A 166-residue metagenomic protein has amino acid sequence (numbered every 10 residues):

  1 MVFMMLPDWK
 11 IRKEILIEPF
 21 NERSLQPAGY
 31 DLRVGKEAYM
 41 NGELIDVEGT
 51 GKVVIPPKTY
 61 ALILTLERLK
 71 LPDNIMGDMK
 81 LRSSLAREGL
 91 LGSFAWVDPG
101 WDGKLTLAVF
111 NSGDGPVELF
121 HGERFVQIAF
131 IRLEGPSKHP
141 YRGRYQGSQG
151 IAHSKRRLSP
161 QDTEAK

Functional and structural regions predicted by a protein language model:
M1-K166: DUTPase catalytic domain/fold
